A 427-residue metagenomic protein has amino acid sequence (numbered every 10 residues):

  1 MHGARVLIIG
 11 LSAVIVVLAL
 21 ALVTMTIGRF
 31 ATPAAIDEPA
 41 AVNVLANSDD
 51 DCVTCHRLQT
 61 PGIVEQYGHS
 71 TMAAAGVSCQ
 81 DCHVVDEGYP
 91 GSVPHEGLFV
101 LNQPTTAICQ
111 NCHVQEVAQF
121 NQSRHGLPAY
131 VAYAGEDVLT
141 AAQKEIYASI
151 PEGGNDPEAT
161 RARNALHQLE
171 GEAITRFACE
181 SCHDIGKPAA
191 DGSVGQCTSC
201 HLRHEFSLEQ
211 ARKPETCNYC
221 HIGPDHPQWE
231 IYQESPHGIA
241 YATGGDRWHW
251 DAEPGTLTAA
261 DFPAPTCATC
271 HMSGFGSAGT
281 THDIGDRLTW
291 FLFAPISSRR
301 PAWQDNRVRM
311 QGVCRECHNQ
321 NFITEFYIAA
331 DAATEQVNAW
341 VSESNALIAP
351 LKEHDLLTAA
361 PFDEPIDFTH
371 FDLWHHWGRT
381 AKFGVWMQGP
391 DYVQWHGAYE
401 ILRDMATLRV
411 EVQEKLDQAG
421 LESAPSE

Functional and structural regions predicted by a protein language model:
H2-E427: Short sequence/structural segments immediately N-terminal
